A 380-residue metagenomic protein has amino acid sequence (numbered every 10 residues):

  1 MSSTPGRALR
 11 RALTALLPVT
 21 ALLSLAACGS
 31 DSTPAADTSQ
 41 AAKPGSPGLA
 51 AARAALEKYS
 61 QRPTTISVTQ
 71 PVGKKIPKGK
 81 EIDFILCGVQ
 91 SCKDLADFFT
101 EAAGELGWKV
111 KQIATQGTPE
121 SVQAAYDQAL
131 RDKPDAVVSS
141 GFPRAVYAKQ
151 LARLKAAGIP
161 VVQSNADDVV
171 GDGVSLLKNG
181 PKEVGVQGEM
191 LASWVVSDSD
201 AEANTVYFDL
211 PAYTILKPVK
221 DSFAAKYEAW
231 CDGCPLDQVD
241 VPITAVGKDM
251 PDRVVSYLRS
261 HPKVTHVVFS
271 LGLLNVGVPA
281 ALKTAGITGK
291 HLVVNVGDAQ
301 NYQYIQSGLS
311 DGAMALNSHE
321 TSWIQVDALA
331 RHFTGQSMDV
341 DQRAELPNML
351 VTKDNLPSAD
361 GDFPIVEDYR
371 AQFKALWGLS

Functional and structural regions predicted by a protein language model:
T14, D37-K78, Y227-W230, E320 (+1 more regions): Hinge/cleft segment of the Venus flytrap/periplasmic-binding protein
L23-A27: C-terminal motif of bacterial Sec signal peptides marking the signal peptidase cleavage site
C28-T38: Bacterial lipoprotein signal-peptidase II cleavage site
D37-F98, K111-Q123, Q128, G141-R144 (+2 more regions): Extracytoplasmic "Venus flytrap"
A41-A42, A145-V186, N204, A299-Q306 (+2 more regions): Flexible loop/hinge segments that line or gate small-molecule binding clefts
R62-P63, V68, K178-T205, K217-P218 (+3 more regions): Hydrophobic alpha-helical segments within soluble ligand-binding/sensing domains
E81-F84, F99-E101, Q187-V239, L329-G361: An alpha-beta-alpha
V137-A156, F223, I243-Y304: Hydrophobic alpha-helical
